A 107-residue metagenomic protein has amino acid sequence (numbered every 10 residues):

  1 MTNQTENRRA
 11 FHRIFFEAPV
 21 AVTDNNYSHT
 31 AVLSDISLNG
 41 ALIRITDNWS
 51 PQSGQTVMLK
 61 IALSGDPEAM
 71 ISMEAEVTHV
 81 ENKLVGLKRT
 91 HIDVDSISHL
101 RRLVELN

Functional and structural regions predicted by a protein language model:
M1-L38, R102-N107: N-terminal helix initiation/capping motif
I14, P51-S53: Short, well-ordered loop/turn sites that connect or cap secondary structure elements
A18-D24, G54-D66: Short conserved beta-strand and strand-loop elements enriched in small hydrophobics with frequent Asp/Gly
A31, M73-A75, L87: Small-residue-enriched segments and motifs
D35, V77-E81: A residue-level detector for short acidic-glycine micro-motifs
A41-I45, L59: Short, well-ordered beta-strand segments in soluble/periplasmic domains
R44-N48, T90: A structural micro-motif recognizing beta-strand termini and the immediately following turn/loop segments
L84-N107: C-terminal output/interaction extensions
